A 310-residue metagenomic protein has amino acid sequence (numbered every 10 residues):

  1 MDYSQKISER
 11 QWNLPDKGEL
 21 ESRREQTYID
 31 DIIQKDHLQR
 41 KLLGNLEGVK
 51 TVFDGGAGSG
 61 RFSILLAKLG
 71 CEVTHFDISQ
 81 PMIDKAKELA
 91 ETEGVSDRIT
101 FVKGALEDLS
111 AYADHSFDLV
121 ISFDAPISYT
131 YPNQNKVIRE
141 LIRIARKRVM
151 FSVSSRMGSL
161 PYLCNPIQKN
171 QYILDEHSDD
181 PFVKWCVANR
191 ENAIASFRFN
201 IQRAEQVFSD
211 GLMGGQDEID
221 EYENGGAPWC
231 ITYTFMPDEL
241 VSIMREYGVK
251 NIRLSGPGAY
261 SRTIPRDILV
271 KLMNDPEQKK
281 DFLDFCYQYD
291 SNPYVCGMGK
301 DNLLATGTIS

Functional and structural regions predicted by a protein language model:
M1-E47, R61: Conserved class I S-adenosyl-L-methionine
G56-G58: Class I SAM-dependent methyltransferase "Motif I" SAM/SAH-binding loop
R61-S96, T100-D108: Class I SAM-dependent methyltransferase SAM/SAH-binding core
A111-L119: A short acidic, Gly/Pro-enriched loop at the edge of an enzyme's catalytic core that lines a small-molecule cofactor
L119-N133: A short SAM/SAH-binding and catalytic strip from SAM-dependent methyltransferases
N135-K147: A short glycine-rich, Lys/Arg-flanked "PGG" loop and its adjoining helix->strand segment in the class I
M150-S209: Conserved class I S-adenosyl-L-methionine
I231-G248, L254: Short alpha-helix
